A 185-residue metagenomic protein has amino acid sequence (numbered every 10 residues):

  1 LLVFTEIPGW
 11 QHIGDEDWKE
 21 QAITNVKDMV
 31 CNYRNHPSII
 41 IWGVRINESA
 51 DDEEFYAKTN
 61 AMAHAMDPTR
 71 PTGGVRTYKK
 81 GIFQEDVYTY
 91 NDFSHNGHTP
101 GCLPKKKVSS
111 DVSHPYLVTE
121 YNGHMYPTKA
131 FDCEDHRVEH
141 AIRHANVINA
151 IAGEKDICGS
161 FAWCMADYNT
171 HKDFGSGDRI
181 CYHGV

Functional and structural regions predicted by a protein language model:
L1-G184: Substrate-binding/catalytic cleft of secreted carbohydrate-active enzymes, primarily glycoside hydrolases
